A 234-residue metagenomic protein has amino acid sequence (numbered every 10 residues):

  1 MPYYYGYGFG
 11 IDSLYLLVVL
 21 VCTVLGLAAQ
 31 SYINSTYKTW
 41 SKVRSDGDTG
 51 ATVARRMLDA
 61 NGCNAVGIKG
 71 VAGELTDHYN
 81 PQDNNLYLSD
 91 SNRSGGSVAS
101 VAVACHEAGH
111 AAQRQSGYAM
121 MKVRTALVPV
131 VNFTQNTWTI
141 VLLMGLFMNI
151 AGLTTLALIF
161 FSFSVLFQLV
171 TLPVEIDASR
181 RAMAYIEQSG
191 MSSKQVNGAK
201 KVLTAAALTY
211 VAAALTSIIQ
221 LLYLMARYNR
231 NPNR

Functional and structural regions predicted by a protein language model:
P2-F9, S13, Q30-V131, L166-I219 (+1 more regions): Polar-ligand-bearing catalytic/cofactor-coordination segments of membrane-embedded or membrane-tethered inner-membrane
F9-V18, I150-I159: Hydrophobic alpha-helical transmembrane segments
V18-C22, S164: Alpha-helical transmembrane segments of integral membrane proteins
V21-S31: N-terminal signal-anchor/start-transfer transmembrane helix
Q113-A119, V141-G152: Membrane-helix exit/interface motif
F133-L143, T216: Core segments of transmembrane alpha-helices that mediate helix-helix packing or line hydrophobic substrate/ligand
F133-N136, N149, A205: Membrane-interface junctions
